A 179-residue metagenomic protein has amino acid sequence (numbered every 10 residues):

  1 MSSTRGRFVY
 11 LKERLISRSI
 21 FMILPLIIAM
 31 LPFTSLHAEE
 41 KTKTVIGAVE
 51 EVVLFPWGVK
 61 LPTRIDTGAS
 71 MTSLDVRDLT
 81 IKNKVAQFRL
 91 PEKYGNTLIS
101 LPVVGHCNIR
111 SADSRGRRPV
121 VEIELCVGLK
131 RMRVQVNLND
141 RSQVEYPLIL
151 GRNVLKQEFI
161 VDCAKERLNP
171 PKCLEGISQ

Functional and structural regions predicted by a protein language model:
M1-S17: N-terminal secretory signal peptides that target proteins for export/translocation
S3-G6, P32, P91: Serine/threonine-rich low-complexity intrinsically disordered regions
F21-P32: Bacterial N-terminal signal peptides
A38-Q179: Pepsin/retropepsin-fold aspartyl endopeptidases
